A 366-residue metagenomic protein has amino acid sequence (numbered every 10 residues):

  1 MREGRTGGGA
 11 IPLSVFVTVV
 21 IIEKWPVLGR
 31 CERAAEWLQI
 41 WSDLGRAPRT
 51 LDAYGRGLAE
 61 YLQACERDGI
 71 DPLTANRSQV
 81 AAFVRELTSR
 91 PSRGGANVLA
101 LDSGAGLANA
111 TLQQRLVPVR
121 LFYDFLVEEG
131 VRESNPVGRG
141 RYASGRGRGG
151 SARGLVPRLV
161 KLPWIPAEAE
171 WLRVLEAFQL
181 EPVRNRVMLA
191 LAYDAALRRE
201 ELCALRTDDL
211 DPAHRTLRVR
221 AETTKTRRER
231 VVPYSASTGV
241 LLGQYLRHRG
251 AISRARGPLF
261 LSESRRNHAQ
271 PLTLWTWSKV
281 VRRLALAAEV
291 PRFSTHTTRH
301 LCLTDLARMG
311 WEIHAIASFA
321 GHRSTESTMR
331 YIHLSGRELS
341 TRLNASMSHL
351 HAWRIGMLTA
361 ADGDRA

Functional and structural regions predicted by a protein language model:
R2-V19, S346-A366: C-terminal secondary-structure termini that scaffold catalytic or DNA-interacting sites
A35-R49, A59-A152, A177: N-terminal core-binding DNA-recognition domain of tyrosine recombinases/integrases
E129-E133, A192-H214, H314: Short, charged phosphate-coordinating catalytic segments
E168-R199: Basic, Lys/Arg- and aromatic-enriched nucleic-acid-binding interface segment
R199-E200, A204-R247: Conserved tyrosine-mediated DNA breakage-rejoining catalytic core shared by Y-recombinases
T223, A320-A345: Catalytic-site neighborhood detector that most strongly recognizes the C-terminal catalytic loop/helix of tyrosine
A236-V290: Active-site/catalytic core of tyrosine-dependent DNA strand-transfer enzymes
S278-S318: Short, basic (Lys/Arg/His-rich) helix/loop patches that form interaction surfaces in the mid-to-C-terminal regions
